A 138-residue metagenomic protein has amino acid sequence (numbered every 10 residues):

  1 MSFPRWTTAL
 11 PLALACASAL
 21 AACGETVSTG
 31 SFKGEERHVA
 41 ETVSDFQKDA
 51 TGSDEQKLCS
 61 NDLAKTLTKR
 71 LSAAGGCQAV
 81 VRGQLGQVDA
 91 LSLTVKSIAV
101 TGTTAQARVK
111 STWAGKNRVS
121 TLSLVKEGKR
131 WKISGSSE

Functional and structural regions predicted by a protein language model:
M1-L10: Bacterial N-terminal signal peptides that target proteins for export
A19-A22: C-terminal motif of bacterial Sec signal peptides marking the signal peptidase cleavage site
G24-T26: Bacterial signal peptide processing site
S31-D54: Post-signal peptide N-terminal segment of mature Sec-exported envelope proteins
A40-S44, E55-A99: Short solvent-exposed beta->alpha transition segments
C77-T121, S137-E138: Surface-exposed, charged secondary-structure patches
V125-E138: Short, low-complexity, Pro/Ser/Thr/Gly-rich segments in the mature regions of secreted, periplasmic
